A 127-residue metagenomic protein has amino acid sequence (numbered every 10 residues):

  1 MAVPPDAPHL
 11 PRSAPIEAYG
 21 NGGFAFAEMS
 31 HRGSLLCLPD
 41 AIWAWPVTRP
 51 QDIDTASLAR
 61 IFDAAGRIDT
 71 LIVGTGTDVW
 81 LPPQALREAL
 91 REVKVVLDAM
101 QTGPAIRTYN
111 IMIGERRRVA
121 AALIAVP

Functional and structural regions predicted by a protein language model:
M1-A56, G114-P127: Non-catalytic interface/targeting segments
A44-P46, V79-P82, T108: Short active-site-adjacent helix-start/loop capping segments
D54-A65: A short, acidic, amphipathic alpha-helical segment used as a generic capping/interface helix at domain edges
L58, L86-R87, Y109: Short amphipathic alpha-helical segments and helix-helix/interface helices
A64-D98: Mid-chain, well-packed structural core segment of small domains
V73-D78, T102-G103, I124-V126: Beta-hairpin (beta-strand-turn-beta-strand) motif
V96-I106: A short glycine-rich beta-strand->turn/loop micro-motif centered on a GG-aromatic cluster
R107-G114: Conserved phosphate-binding catalytic cores of ATP/NTP-utilizing and phosphoryl-transfer enzymes
